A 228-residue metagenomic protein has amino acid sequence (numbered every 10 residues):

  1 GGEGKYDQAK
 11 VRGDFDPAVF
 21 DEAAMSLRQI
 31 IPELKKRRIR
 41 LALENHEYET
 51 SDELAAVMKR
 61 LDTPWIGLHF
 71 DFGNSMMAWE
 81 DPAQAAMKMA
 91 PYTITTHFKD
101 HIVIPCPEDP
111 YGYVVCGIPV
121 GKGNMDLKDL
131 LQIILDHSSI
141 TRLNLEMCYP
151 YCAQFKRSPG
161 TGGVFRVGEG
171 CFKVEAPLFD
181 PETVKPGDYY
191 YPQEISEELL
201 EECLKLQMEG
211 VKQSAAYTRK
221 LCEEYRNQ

Functional and structural regions predicted by a protein language model:
G1, A42-E44, H69-D71, H97-K99 (+1 more regions): A cross-family glycoside hydrolase active-site/sugar-binding cleft signature
G1-G67: Active-site acidic/histidine proton-transfer and metal-coordination neighborhood in alpha/beta enzyme cores
D14-D16, R40, D71, V115-C116 (+1 more regions): A short, structure-level motif marking secondary-structure boundaries and short turns
R28, K36, S51-W65, M76-Q228: Histidine-acidic metal/acid-base catalytic patches
E47, N74-S75: Solvent-exposed loop/turn segments at secondary-structure junctions within structured extracellular/periplasmic domains
